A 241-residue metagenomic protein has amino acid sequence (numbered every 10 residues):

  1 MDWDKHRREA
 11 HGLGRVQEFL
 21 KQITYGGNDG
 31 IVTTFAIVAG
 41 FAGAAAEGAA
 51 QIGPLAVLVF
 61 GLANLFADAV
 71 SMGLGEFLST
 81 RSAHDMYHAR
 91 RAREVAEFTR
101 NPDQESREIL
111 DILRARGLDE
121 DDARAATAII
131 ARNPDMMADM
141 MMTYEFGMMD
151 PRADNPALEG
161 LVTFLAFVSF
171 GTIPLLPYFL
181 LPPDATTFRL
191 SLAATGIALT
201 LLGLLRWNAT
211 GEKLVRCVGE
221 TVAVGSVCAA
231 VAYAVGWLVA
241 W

Functional and structural regions predicted by a protein language model:
M1-F19, T80-F164: Cytosol/matrix-facing amphipathic helices and coiled-coil assembly/linker segments of eukaryotic membrane proteins
M1-S79: Internal alpha-helical transmembrane segments
F19-I37, D150-L176: Transmembrane alpha-helical segments and their cytosolic interface motifs in multi-pass membrane proteins
V57-L62, G160-F164, F188-A193, V215-A223: Hydrophobic alpha-helical transmembrane segments
G75-A92, L205-V218: Juxtamembrane helix-loop transition segments at the membrane interface in multi-pass membrane proteins
I173-P174, A193-E212: Transmembrane alpha-helical segments of integral membrane proteins
E220-Y233: Small-residue-rich segments of transmembrane alpha-helices in multi-pass membrane proteins, especially helix faces
Y233-W241: Juxtamembrane boundary at the C-terminal end of a transmembrane helix
